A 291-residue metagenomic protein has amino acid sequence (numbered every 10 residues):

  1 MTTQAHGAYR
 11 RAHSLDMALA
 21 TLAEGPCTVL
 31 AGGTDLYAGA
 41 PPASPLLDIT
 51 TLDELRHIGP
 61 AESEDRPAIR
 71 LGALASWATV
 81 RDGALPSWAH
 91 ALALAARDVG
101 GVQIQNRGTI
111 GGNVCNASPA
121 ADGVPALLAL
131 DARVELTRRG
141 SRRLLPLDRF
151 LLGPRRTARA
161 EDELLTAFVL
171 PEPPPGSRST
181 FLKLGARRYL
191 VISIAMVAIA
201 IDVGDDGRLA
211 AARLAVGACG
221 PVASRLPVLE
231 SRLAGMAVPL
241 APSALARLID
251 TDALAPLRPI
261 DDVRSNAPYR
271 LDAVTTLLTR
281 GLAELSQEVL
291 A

Functional and structural regions predicted by a protein language model:
M1-A291: C-terminal structural segment of proteins
